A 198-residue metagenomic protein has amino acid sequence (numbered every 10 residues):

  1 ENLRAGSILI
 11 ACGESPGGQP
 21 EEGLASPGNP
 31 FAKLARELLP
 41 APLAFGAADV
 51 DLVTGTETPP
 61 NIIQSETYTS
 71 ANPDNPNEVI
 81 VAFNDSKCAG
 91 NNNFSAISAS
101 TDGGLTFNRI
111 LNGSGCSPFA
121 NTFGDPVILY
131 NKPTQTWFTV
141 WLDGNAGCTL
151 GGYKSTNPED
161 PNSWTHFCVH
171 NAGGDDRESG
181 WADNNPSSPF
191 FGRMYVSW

Functional and structural regions predicted by a protein language model:
E1-W198: C-terminal PAP-associated
